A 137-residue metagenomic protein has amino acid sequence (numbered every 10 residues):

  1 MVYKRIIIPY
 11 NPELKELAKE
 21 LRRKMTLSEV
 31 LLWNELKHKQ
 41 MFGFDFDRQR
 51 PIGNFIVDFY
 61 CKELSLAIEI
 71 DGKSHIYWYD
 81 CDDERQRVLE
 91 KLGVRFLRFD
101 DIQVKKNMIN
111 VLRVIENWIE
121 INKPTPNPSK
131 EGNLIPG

Functional and structural regions predicted by a protein language model:
M1-F42, N122, P128, G137: Solvent-exposed, charged helical/coil patches that constitute nucleic-acid or partner-interaction surfaces
L21, R48-I121: Basic, amphipathic alpha-helical patches used to engage nucleic acids or provide basic targeting signals, exemplified
D45: Short, flexible loop segments at the rims of nucleotide/cofactor-binding pockets, characterized by
